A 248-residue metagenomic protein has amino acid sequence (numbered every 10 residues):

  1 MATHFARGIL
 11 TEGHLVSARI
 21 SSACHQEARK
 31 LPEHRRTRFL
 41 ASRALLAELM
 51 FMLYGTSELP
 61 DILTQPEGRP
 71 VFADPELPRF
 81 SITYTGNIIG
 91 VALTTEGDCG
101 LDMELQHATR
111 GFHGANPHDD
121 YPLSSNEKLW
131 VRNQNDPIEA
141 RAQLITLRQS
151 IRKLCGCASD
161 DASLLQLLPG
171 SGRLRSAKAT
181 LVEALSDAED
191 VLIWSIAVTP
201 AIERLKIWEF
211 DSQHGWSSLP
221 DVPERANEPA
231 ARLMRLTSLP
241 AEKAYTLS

Functional and structural regions predicted by a protein language model:
M1-S248: Core catalytic alpha/beta fold that binds nucleotide/phospho-ligands
